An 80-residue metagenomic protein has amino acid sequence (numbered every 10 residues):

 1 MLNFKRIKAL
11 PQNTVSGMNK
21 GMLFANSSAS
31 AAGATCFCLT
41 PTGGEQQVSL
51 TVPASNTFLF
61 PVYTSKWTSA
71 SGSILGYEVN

Functional and structural regions predicted by a protein language model:
K5-S30: Beta-rich globular "head" domains
L10-V15, Q47-S65, Y77-N80: Beta-sandwich interaction modules
M18-M22, T64, I74: Short, surface-exposed beta-edge/turn micro-motifs
S27-A32, T42-G44, P53-N56: Intrinsically disordered, low-complexity coil segments
S30-T42, L75-V79: Short, surface-exposed beta-strand/strand-loop-strand elements in extracellular ectodomains
